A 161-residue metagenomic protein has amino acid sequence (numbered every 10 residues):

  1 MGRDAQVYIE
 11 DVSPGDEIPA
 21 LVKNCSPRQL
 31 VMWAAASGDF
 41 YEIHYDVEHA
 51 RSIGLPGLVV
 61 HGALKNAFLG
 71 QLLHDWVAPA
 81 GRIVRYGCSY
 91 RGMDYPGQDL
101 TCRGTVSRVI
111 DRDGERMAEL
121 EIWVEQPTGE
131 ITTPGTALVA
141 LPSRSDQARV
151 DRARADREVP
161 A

Functional and structural regions predicted by a protein language model:
M1-I18, P96-A161: HotDog/MaoC-like acyl-thioester-processing domains
M1-R82, D146-A161: Hot-dog-fold acyl-thioester-processing enzymes
K23, M93, D111: Residues that form or immediately flank small-molecule/cofactor binding pockets and catalytic motifs
C25, Y90, V139-L141: Hydrophobic residues in beta-strands and at strand termini
D75-C102: Mid-chain, well-packed structural core segment of small domains
